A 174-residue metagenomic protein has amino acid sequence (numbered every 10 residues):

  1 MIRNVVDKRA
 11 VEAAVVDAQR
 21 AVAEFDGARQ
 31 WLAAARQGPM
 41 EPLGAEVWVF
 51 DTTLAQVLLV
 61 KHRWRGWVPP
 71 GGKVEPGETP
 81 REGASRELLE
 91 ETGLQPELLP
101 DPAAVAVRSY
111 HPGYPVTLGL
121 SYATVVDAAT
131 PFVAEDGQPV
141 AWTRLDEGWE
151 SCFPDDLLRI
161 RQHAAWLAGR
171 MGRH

Functional and structural regions predicted by a protein language model:
M1-R9, V16-D17, L99, P112-P115 (+1 more regions): Amphipathic, soluble alpha/beta structural segments
I2-E46: Acidic, metal-coordinating catalytic segment for phosphate/diphosphate chemistry, firing primarily on the Nudix
R29, Q37-G66: A glycine-rich, hydrophobic loop/mini-helix early in the fold
W31-L32, Q37-P39, V49, V74 (+1 more regions): Hydrophobic alpha-helical segments that drive targeting, anchoring, or assembly
V68-G72: A short gly/proline-enriched turn/hairpin at secondary-structure junctions
V74-R161: Unchanged
F132, Q162-H174: Active-site-proximal or metal-binding-adjacent scaffold patches in catalytic folds
